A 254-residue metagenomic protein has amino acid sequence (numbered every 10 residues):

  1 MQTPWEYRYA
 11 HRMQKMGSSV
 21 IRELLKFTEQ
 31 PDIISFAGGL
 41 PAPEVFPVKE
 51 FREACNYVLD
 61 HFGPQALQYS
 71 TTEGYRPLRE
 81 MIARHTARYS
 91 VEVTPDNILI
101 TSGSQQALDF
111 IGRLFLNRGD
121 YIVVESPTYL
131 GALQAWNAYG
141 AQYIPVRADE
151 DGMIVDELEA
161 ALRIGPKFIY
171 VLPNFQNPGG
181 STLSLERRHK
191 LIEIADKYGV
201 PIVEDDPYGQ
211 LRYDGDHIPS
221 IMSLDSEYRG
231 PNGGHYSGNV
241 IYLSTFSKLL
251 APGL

Functional and structural regions predicted by a protein language model:
Q2-S70, S237-G238, K248, L254: N-terminal "arm"/small-domain region of PLP-dependent enzymes with the aminotransferase-like
L40, L172-Q176, S247: Short, histidine-centered active-site or binding-site loop motifs used for metal coordination, general acid-base
P41, P207-Y208: Catalytic metal-binding/acid-base residues of hydrolase active sites
L59-G199, V203, G209-G234, I241: Conserved core of the PLP fold type I
V155, P252-G253: Short, solvent-exposed polar/charged micro-motifs at secondary-structure junctions
D214, G253-L254: Short, well-ordered secondary-structure micro-motifs
S244: Conserved AAA+ ATPase "SRH/arginine-finger" region at the nucleotide-binding site
